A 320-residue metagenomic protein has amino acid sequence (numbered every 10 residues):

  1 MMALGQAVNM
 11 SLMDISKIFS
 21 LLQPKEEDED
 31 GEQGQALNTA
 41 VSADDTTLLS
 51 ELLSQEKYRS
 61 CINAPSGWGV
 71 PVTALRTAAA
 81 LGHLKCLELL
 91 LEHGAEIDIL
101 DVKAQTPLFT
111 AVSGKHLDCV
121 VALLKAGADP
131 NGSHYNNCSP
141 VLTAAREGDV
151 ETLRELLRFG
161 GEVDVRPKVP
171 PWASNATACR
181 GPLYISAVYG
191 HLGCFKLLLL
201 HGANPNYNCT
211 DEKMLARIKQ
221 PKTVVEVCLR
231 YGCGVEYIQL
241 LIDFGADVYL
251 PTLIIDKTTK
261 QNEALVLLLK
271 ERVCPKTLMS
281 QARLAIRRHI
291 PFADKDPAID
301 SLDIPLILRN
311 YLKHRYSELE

Functional and structural regions predicted by a protein language model:
L4-A7, S11-D14, E212-E320: Cullin-RING E3 adaptor/co-adaptor recruitment helices
Q6-A74: N-terminal segments that cap or nucleate solenoid repeat domains
L48, K85-C86, D118-C119, E151-T152 (+2 more regions): Conserved ankyrin/ankyrin-like repeat signature
L53-C61, E88-E96, V121-D129, R154-V163 (+3 more regions): Ankyrin repeat domain, specifically the short helix-to-loop turn at the C-terminus of the second helix of each repeat
P65-G67, L100, S133, R166-K168 (+3 more regions): Ankyrin-repeat boundary/linker signal
